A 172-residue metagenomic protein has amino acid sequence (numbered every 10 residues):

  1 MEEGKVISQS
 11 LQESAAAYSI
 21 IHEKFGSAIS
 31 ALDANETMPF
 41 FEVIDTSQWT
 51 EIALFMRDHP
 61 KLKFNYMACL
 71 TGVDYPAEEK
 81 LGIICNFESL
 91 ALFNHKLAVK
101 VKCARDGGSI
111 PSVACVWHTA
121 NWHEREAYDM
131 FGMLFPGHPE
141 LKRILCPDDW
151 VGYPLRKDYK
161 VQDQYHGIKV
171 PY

Functional and structural regions predicted by a protein language model:
M1-Y172: Terminal low-complexity/charged segments
